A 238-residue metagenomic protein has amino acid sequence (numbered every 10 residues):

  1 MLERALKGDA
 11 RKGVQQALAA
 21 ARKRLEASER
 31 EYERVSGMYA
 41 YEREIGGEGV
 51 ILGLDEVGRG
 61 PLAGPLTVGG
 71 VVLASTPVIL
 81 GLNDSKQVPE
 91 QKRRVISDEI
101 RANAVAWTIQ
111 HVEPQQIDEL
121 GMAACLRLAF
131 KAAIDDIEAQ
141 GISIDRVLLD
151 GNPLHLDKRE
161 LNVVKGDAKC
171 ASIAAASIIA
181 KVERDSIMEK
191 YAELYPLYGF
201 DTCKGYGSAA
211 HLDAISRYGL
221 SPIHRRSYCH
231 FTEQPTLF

Functional and structural regions predicted by a protein language model:
M1-L52, R59-F238: RNase H-like, Mg2+-dependent phosphodiesterase core, and more generally RNA phosphate-backbone-engaging helix-loop
